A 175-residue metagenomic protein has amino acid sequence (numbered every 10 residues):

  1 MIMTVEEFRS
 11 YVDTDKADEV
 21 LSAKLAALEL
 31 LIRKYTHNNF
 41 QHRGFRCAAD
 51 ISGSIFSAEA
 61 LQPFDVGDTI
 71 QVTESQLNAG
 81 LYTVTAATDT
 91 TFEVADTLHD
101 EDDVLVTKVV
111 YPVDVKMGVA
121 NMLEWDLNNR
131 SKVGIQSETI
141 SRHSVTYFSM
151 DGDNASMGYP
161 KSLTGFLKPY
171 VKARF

Functional and structural regions predicted by a protein language model:
M1-M117, R130, D153-F175: Conserved short "hinge" loops at termini or chain/domain junctions
L123: Short Cys/His-centered divalent metal-binding micro-motifs
L127-G134: Short helix-capping/linker segments at secondary-structure and domain boundaries
Q136-I140: Short acidic-hydrophobic surface loop/beta-edge motif
R142-S144: Glycine- and small hydrophobic-enriched segments that form the cores of compact globular domains
Y147-S149: Short capping micro-motif at the N-terminus of alpha-helices
